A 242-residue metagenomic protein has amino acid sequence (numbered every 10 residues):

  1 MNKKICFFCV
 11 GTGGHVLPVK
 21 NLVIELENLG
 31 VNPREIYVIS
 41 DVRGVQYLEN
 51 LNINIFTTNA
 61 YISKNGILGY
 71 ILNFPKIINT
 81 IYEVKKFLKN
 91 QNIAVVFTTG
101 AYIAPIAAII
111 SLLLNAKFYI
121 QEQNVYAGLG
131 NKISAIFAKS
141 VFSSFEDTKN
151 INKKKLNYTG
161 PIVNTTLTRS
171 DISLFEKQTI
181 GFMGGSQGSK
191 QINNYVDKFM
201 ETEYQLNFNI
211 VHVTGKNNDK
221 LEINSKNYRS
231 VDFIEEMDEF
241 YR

Functional and structural regions predicted by a protein language model:
N2-V10, E27-K76: Conserved nucleotide-sugar phosphate-binding/catalytic loop shared by glycosyltransferases and other
K4, Y37, R43, L113-S170: Active-site-proximal region of nucleotide-activated glycan assembly enzymes, centered on histidine/acidic-rich loops
H15-L29: Short amphipathic alpha-helix
Y37-I39, R43-V45, L51, I172-R242: Donor-nucleotide binding loops and adjacent catalytic segments primarily of GT-B fold Leloir glycosyltransferases
R43-Q46, V95-L114: An aromatic- and histidine-rich active-site surface loop
T57-I62, T99, Q121-N124, S144: Short beta->alpha connector loops at strand-helix junctions that form conserved, small/polar/Pro-enriched
G66-V95, L113: An amphipathic, basic-hydrophobic alpha-helix
